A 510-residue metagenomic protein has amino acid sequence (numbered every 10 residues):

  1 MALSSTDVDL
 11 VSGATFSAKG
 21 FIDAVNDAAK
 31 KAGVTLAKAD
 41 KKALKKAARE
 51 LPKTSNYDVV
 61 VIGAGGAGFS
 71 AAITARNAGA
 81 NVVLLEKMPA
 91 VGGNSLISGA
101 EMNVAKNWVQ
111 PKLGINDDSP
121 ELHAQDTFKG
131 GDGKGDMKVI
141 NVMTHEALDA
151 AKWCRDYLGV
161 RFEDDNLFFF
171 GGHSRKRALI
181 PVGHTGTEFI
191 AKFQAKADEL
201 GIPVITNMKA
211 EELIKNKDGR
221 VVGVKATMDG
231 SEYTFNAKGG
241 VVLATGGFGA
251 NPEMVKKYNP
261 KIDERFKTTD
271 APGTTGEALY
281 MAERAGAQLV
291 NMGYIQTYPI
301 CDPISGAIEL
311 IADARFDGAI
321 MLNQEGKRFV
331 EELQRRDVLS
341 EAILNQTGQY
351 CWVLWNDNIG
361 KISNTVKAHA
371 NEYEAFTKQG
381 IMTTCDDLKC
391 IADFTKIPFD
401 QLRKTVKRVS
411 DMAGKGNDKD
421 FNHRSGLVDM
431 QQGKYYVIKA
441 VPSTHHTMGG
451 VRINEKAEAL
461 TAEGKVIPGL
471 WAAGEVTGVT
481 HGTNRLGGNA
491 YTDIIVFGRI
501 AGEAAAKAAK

Functional and structural regions predicted by a protein language model:
M1-A43: Active-site- and interface-proximal helix/loop "cap" or "latch" segments in soluble metabolic and energy-transducing
R49-A67, V83: Beta1/beta-strand and adjacent pyrophosphate-binding region of the FAD-binding site in flavoprotein oxidoreductases
N77-I97: Glycine-rich FAD pyrophosphate-binding loop
A90-P203, N207-K209, M321-F329, L333 (+3 more regions): Conserved N-terminal/central alpha/beta ligand/cofactor-binding core
P181-G239, L279, E283-A285: Helical element adjacent to the flavin cofactor pocket in flavoenzyme catalytic cores
E212, Q401-N484: A glycine-rich dinucleotide-binding beta-alpha-beta segment and adjacent secondary-structure elements that constitute
G230-S231, N236-D302, F497-I500: Glycine-rich loop(s) and the adjacent beta-strand/alpha-helix scaffold that form part
T275, L279-I397: An anion/pyrophosphate-binding glycine-rich loop and adjacent beta-alpha core in soluble alpha-beta enzymes
